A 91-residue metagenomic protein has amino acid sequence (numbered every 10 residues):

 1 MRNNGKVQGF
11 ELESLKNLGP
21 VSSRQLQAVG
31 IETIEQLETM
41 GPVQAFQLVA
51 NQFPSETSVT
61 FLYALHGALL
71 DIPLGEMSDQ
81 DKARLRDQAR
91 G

Functional and structural regions predicted by a protein language model:
R2-K16: Sterile Alpha Motif
N3-K6, F46-L74: Alpha-helical interaction/regulatory segments in DNA maintenance proteins
E11-S14, Q25, Q36, F61: Residue-level recognition of specific faces of alpha-helices
V21-V29: Catalytic DNA-binding helix-loop module of base-excision-repair DNA glycosylases/AP lyases
E32, A50, A89-G91: Eukaryotic low-complexity, proline/serine- and acidic-rich intrinsically disordered regions that serve as multivalent
S78-G91: Beta-strand-rich cores of mature extracytoplasmic or soluble domains
